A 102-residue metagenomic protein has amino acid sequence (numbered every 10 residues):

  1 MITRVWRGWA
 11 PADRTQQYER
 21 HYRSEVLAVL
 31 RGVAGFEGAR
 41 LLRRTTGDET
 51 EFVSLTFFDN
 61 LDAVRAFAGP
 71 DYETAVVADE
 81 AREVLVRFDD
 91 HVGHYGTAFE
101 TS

Functional and structural regions predicted by a protein language model:
I2-W9, R40-P70: Short, well-ordered beta-strand segments in beta-rich or mixed alpha/beta enzyme and ligand-binding folds
W6, V33, H94: Short glycine/serine/threonine-biased micro-segments
A12, D59-N60, G96-F99: Non-catalytic surface loops within mature trypsin-like serine protease
R14-G38, A75-E80: Short amphipathic alpha-helical segments
T15-Q17, A63-R65, T101: Intrinsically disordered, low-complexity acidic/polar segments
R23, R31, R65-A68, V86: Alpha-helix boundary recognition
R40-T50, V76-S102: Glycine-rich beta-strand-turn "strand-cap" elements at beta-sheet edges
G69-Y72, A81: A generic structural signal for secondary-structure junctions that act as hinges or helix/strand caps at the edges
